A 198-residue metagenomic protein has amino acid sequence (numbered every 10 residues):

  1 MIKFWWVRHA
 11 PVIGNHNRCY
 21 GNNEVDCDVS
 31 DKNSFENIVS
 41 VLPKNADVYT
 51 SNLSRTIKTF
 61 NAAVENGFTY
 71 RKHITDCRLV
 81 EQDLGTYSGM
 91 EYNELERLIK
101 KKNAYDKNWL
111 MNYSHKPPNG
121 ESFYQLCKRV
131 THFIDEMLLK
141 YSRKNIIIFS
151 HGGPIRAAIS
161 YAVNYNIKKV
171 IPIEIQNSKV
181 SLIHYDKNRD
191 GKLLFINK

Functional and structural regions predicted by a protein language model:
M1-K3, T69, H73, Q82-R97 (+2 more regions): Acidic, low-complexity terminal tails and accessory targeting/binding regions of phosphate-metabolizing enzymes
F4, A46, M137, K144-S150: Generic beta-sheet signal
F4, R8-T59, N119-V130: Loop-to-helix element that buttresses phosphate recognition and phosphoryl-transfer chemistry
V12, P154-I155: Short active-site segment of divalent metal-dependent hydrolases/proteases that encodes the spacing between
G14-R18, Q82-Y87, Y113-N119: A short acidic, helix-capping loop that chelates divalent metal ions and anchors anionic groups
R18-C19, F60-V64, I159-A162: Short amphipathic alpha-helical segments
I38-A104: Phosphate-coordination/substrate-recognition cap region in phosphate-metabolizing enzymes
A104-Q125: Short glycine/proline- and acidic residue-enriched helix-loop micro-motifs that form flexible lids or anion-recognition
